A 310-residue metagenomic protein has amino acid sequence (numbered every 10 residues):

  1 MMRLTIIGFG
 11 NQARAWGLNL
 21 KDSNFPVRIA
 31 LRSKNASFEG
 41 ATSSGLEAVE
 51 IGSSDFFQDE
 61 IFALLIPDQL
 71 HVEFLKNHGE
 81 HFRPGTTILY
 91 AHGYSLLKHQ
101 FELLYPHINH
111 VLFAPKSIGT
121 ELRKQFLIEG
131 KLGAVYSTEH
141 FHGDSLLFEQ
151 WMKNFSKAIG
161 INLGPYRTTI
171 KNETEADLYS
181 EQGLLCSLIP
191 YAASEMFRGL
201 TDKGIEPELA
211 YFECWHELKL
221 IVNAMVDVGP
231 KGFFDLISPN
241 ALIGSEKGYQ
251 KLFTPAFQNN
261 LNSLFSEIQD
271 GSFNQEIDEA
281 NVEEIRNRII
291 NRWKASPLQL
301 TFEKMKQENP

Functional and structural regions predicted by a protein language model:
M1-V49: NAD(P)+-binding Rossmann beta1-loop-alpha1 motif at the extreme N-terminus of oxidoreductases
N19-D22, S44, N77-E80, E102-P106 (+1 more regions): Short, glycine/charged-enriched secondary-structure capping and boundary segments
R32-K34, G52-D55, H92-Y94, P115-I118 (+1 more regions): Short, acidic/turn-prone active-site loops that include or flank metal/cofactor- and phosphate-binding residues
L46-A91, S95-L96, Y105-L112: Rossmann-like NAD(P)-binding element
Y90-Y179: Rossmann-fold dinucleotide-binding core
E149-Q150, N154-K203, E208-V226: Active-site-proximal catalytic alpha-helix in oxidoreductases
E208-P310: NAD(P)-dependent Rossmann-like dehydrogenase/reductase catalytic/cofactor-binding core
